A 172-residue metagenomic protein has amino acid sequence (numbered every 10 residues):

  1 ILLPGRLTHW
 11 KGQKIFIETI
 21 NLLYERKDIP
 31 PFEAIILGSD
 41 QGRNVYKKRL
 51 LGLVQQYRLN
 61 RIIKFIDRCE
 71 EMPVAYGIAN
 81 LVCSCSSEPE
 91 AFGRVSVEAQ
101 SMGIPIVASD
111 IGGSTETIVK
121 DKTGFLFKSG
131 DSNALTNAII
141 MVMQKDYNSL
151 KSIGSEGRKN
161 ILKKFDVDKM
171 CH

Functional and structural regions predicted by a protein language model:
I1-K11, I17-I20, I35: Conserved donor-binding/catalytic core segment of Leloir-type glycosyltransferases
P4, E33-K48: Glycosyltransferase donor-sugar binding loop
G42-K47, L59-C69, A75, F125-L126: Active-site donor-binding acidic/aromatic loop of nucleotide-activated sugar and phosphosugar transferases involved
F65-A79, S101, V119: Short acidic alpha-helix that forms the nucleotide-activated donor recognition element in Leloir-type transferases
G77-A91, I104: Acidic donor-binding loop of glycosyltransferase active sites
P105-A108, I118: Short hydrophobic beta-strand element within catalytic cores of glycosyltransferases and related nucleotide-activated
K120-D121, F125-S132, M141-Y147: Conserved acidic donor-binding segment of nucleotide-sugar-dependent glycosyltransferases
M141, S149-K164: A short, well-ordered alpha-helix in the C-terminal region of glycosyltransferases
